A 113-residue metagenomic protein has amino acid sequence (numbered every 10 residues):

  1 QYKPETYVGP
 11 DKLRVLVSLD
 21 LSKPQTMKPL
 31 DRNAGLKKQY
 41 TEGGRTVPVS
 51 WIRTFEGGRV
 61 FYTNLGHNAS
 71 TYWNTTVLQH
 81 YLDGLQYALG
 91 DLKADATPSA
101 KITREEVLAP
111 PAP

Functional and structural regions predicted by a protein language model:
Q1-E56: Catalytic beta-strand/loop cores that center a nucleophilic Ser/Cys/Thr and support acyl-enzyme chemistry
S18-L21, T63-H67: Active-site-proximal beta-strand/loop segments in catalytic clefts of secreted hydrolases
S22, Y87, D91: Phosphate/oxyanion-binding loops and surfaces in catalytic or ligand/nucleic-acid-binding neighborhoods
T26-K28, Y72-T75, E105-L108: A short, polar/proline- and glycine-enriched secondary-structure boundary/capping micro-motif
L36-Y40, G66-N74: Active-site rim elements
G44, G58, L92-P113: Long alpha-helical segments found as membrane-embedded helices
V77-A88: Short amphipathic C-terminal alpha-helix that caps PH/PH-like domains
